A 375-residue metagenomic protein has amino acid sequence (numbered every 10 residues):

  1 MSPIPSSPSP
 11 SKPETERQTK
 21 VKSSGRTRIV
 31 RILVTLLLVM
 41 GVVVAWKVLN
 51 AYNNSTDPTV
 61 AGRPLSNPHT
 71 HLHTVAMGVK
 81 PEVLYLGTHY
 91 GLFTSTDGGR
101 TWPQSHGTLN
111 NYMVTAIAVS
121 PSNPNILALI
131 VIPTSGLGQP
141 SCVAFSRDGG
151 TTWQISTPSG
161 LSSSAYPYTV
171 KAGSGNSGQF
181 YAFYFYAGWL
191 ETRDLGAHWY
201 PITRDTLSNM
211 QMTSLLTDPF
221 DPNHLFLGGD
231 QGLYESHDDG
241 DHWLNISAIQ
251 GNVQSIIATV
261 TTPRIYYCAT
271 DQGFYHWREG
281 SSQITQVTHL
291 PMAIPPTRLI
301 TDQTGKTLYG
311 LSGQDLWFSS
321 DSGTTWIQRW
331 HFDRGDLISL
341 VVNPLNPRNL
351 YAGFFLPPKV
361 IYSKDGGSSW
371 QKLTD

Functional and structural regions predicted by a protein language model:
K22-L38: N-terminal Sec-pathway targeting helices
V48-H69, R100-L109, T151-S159, A197-L207 (+4 more regions): Trp- and S/T/G-rich repeat-edge/linker motifs of beta-rich repeat architectures
A61-M77, H106-S120, G160-G175, T203-F220 (+3 more regions): Short coil-to-beta transitions that initiate beta-strands within beta-rich domains
G78, S95-T96, P121, S146-R147 (+7 more regions): Conserved Ser/Thr-centered positions that define the repeating blades of beta-propeller domains
P81-E82, P124-N125, S177-G178, P222-N223 (+3 more regions): Short coil/turn segments that connect the beta-strands within blades of beta-propeller domains
G87, L129-I132, F183, L227-G228 (+3 more regions): Residue-level marker for isolated small/hydroxyl-bearing positions within beta-strands of beta-sheet-rich domains
G91-T94, S141-F145, G188-E191, G232-E235 (+4 more regions): A short loop-to-beta-strand structural motif that recurs across blades of beta-propeller domains
T134-P140, F185, S208, F355-L356: Short, solvent-exposed loop/turn segments at conserved positions within beta-propeller repeat blades
